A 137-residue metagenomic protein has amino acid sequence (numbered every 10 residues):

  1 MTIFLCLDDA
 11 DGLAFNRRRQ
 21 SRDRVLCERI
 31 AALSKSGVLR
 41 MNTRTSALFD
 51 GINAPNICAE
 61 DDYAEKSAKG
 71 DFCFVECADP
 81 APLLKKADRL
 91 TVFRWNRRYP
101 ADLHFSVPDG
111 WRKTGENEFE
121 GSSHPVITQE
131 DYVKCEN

Functional and structural regions predicted by a protein language model:
M1-N137: Enzymes that bind and transform nitrogen-containing heteroaromatic metabolites
